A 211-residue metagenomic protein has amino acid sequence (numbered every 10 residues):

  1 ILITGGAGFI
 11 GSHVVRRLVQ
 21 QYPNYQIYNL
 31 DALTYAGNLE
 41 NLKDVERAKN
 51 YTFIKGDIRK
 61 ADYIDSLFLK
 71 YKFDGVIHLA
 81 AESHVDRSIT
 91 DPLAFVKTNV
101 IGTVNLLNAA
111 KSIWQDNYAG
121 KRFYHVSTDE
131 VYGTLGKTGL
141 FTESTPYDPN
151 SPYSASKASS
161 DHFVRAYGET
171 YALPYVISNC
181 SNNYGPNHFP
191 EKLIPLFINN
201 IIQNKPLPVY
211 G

Functional and structural regions predicted by a protein language model:
I1-N183, I201: N-terminal Rossmann-like NAD(P)+-binding domain of SDR-like oxidoreductases, especially those catalyzing
A158, V176, N183-L196, Q203-K205 (+1 more regions): Glycine/proline-rich active-site loop of Rossmann-fold NAD(P)-dependent oxidoreductases
